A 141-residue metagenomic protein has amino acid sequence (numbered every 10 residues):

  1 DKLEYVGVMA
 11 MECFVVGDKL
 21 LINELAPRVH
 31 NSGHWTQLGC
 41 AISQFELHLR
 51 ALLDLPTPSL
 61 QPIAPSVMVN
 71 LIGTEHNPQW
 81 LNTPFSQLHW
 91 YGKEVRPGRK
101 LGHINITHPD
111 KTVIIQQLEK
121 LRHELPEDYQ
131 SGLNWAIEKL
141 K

Functional and structural regions predicted by a protein language model:
D1-M11, V16-G17, A26-T74: Active-site "cap" helix and flanking loop/linker of ATP-utilizing ligase/carboxylase catalytic domains
V15-K19, H108-D110: Short acidic-glycine loop/turn motifs at beta-strand connectors
L49-K141: Peripheral (often C-terminal) accessory segments that flank ATP-dependent C-N-forming ligase machineries
